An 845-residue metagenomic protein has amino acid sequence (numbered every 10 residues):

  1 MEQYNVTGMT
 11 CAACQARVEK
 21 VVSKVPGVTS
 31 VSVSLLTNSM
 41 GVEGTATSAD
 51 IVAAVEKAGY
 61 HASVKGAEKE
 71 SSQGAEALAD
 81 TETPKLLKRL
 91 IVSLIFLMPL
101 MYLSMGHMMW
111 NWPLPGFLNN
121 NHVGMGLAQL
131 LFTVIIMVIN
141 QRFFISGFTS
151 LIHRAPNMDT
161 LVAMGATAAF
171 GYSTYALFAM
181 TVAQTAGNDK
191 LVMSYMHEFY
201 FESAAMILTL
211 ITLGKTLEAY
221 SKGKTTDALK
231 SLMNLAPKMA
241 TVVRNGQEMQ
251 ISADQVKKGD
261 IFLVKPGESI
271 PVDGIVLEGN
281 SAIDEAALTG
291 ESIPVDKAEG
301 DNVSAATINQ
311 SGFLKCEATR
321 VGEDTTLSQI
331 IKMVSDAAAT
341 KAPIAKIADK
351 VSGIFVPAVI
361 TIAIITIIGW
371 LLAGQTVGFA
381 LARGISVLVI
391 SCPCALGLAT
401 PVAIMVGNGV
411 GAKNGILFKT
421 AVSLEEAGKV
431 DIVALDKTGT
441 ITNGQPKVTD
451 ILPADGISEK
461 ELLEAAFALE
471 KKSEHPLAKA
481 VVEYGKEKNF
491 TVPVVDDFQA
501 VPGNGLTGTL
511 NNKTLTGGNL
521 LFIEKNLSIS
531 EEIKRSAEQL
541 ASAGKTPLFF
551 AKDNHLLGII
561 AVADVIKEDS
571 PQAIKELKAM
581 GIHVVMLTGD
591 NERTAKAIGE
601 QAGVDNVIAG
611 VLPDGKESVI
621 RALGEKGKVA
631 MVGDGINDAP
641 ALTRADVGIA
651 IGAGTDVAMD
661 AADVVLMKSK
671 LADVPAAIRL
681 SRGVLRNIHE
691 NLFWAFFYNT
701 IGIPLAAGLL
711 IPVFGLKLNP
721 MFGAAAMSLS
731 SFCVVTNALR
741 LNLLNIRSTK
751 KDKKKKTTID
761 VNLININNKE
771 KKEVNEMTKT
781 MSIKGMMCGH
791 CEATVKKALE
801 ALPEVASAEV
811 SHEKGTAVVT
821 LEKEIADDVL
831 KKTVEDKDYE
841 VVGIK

Functional and structural regions predicted by a protein language model:
M1-G124, K222, S231, Q247-E248 (+3 more regions): Flexible metal-binding regulatory segments at protein termini and peripheral loops
A16, V430, L510-N512, G544-T546 (+2 more regions): Conserved ATP-binding TGD loop and adjacent catalytic N/P-domain core of P-type ATPases
P26-A49, E198-F199, K230-D324, V422-A466 (+1 more regions): Conserved cytosolic catalytic loops of P-type ATPases
G74, M180, D189-K190, A205-P266 (+6 more regions): Juxtamembrane coupling segments of multi-pass membrane pumps/enzymes
K85-M239, K350, G715-P720, A726 (+1 more regions): Transmembrane helix-loop-helix hairpins at the membrane interface
K88, T307, G428-L435, I441-E474 (+3 more regions): ATP-driven catalytic headpiece of P-type ATPases
M109-V123, I152, P156, G171 (+9 more regions): Membrane-embedded alpha-helical bundles of multi-pass transporters
L288, I347, A382, A395-L469 (+5 more regions): Conserved catalytic phosphorylation-site environment of P-type ATPases
